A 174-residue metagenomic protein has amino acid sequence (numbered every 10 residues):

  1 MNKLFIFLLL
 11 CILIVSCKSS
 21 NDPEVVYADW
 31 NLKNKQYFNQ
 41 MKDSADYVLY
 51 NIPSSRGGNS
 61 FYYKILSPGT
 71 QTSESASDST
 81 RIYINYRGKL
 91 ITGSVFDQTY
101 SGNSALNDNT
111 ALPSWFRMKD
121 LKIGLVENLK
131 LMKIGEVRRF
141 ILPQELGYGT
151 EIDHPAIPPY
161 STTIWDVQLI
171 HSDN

Functional and structural regions predicted by a protein language model:
M1-C17: Sec-dependent bacterial lipoprotein signal peptides
C17-N174: Cross-family detector of peptidyl-prolyl cis-trans isomerase
